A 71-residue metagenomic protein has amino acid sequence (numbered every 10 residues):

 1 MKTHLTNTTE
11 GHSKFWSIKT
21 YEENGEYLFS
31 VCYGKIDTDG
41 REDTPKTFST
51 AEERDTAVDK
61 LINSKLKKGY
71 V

Functional and structural regions predicted by a protein language model:
M1-T6: Short, hydrophobic/aromatic-rich segments at coil-to-beta transitions
G11-W16: Short, surface-exposed coil-to-beta transition loops
S17-P45: Short aromatic-glycine-(Arg/Gly/Cys) micro-motifs in beta-strand/loop hairpins
S49-K67: A short, charged, amphipathic alpha-helix used as a generic interaction element across diverse proteins
